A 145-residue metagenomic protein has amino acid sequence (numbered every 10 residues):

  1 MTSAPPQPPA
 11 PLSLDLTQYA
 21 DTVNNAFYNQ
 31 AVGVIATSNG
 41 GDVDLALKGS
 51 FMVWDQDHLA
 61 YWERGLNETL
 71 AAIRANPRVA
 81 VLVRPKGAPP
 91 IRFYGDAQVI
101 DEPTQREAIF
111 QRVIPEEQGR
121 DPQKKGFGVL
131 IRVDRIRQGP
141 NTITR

Functional and structural regions predicted by a protein language model:
M1-R145: Binding-site signature for planar aromatic cofactors or substrates
